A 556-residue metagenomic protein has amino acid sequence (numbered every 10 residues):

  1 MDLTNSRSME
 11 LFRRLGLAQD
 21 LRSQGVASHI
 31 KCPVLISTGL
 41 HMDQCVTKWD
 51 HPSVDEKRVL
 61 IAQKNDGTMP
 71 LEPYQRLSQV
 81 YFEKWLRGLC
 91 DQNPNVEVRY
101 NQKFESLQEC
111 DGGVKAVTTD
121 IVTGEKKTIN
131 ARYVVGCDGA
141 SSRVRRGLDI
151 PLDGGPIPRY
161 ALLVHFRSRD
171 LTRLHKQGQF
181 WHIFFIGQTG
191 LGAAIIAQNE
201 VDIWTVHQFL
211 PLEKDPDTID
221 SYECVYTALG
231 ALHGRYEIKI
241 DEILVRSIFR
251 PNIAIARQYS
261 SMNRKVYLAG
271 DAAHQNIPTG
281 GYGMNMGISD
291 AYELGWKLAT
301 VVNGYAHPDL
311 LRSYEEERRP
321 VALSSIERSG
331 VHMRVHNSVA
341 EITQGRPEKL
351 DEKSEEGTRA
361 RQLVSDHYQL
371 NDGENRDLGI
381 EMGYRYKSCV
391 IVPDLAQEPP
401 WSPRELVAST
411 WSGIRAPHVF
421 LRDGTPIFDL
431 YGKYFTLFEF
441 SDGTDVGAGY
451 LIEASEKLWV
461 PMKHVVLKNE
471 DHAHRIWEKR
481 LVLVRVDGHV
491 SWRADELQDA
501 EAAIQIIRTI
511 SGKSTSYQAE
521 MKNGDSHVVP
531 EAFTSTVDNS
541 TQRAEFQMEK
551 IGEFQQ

Functional and structural regions predicted by a protein language model:
L3-D91, G187-Q188: Active-site-adjacent segment of FAD-dependent monooxygenases/related oxidoreductases
F12, L86, G136, I243 (+3 more regions): Conserved mid-domain beta->alpha element of the FAD-binding
G88, Y133-R250: Conserved FAD-binding catalytic core of PHBH/FMO-like flavoproteins
Y100-V114: A conserved short coil-to-beta-strand element within the FAD-binding core of flavoproteins
T123-Y133, C137: Core beta-strand elements of the Rossmann-like FAD/NAD(P) dinucleotide-binding domain in flavoenzyme oxidoreductases
R250-L268, A272-H274, T410-Y431, H472-I476: FAD-binding beta-loop-beta segment adjacent to the flavin cofactor pocket
A299-W411, Y431, W492, E501 (+1 more regions): C-terminal helical "tail/cap" subdomain of flavin- and related membrane-associated enzymes
L497-F533, G552: Thiol-/selenol-based redox modules, centered on thioredoxin-like and closely related oxidoreductase domains
